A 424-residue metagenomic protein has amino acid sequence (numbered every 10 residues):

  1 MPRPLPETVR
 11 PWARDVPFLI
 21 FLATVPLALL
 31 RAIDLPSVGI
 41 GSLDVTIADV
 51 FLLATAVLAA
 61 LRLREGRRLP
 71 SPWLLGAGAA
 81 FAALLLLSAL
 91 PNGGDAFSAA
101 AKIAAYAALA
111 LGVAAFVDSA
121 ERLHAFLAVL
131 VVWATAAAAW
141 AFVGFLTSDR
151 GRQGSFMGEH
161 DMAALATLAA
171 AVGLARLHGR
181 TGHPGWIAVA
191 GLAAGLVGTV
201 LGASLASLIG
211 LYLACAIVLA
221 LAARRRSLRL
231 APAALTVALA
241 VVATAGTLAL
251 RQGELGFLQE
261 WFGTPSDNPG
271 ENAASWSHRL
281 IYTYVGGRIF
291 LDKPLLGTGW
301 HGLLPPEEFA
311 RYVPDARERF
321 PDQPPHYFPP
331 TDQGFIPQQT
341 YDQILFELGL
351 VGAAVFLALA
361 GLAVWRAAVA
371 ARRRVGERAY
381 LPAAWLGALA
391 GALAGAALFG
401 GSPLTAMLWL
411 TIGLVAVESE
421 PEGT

Functional and structural regions predicted by a protein language model:
M1-L87, A108, A115-V131, R176-I187 (+2 more regions): Transmembrane signal-anchor hairpin modules in multi-pass inner-membrane enzymes, especially those that act on
P2-T8, F51-G66, A169-G179, A216 (+1 more regions): Hydrophobic, aromatic-rich transmembrane alpha-helices and their immediate juxtamembrane boundary segments
L19-P26, F335, Q339, W365-L398 (+1 more regions): Loop-to-helix entry and N-terminal half of a specific, functionally important transmembrane alpha helix in multi-pass
L30-S42, S88, L146-S155, H326-I344: Juxtamembrane membrane-water interface segments that cap and precede transmembrane helices
G41-F51, S98-K102, G154-A169, A206-S207 (+3 more regions): Membrane-interface micro-motifs in multi-pass membrane enzymes
T55-A56, A82-L87, A105-G112, R122-D149 (+5 more regions): Alpha-helical transmembrane segments of multi-pass inner-membrane proteins
V197, L201, S207, A222-E271 (+3 more regions): A membrane-periplasm/extracellular boundary helix in multi-pass inner-membrane enzymes that assemble envelope glycans
W261-W276, G302-I344: Interfacial juxtamembrane loops and adjacent helix segments that form the catalytic/substrate-binding surfaces
